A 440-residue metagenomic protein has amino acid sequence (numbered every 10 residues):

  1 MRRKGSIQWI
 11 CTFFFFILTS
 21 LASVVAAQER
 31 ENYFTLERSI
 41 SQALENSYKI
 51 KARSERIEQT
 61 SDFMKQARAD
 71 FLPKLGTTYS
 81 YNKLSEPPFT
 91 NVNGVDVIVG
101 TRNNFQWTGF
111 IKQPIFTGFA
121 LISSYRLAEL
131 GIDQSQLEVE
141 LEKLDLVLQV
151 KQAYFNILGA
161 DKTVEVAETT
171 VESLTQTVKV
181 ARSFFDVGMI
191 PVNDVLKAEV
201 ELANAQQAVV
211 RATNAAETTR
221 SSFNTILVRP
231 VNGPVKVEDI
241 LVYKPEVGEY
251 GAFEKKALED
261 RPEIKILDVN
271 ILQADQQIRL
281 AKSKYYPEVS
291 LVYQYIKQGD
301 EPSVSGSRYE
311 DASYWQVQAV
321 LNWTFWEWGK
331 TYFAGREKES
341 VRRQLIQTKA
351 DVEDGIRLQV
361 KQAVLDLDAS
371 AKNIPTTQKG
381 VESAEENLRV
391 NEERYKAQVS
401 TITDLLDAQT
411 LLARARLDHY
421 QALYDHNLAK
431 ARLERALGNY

Functional and structural regions predicted by a protein language model:
R2-R3, Q8, F34, D145-L258 (+2 more regions): Periplasmic alpha-helical coiled-coil/stalk elements that build and connect Gram-negative outer-membrane
C11-L21: Bacterial N-terminal signal peptides
A26-S80, E86, V231, V237-L272 (+4 more regions): Bacterial Sec-pathway N-terminal export signals of envelope proteins
Q28-N32, T78-Q113, V237-V247, R279 (+2 more regions): Small/polar, glycine/serine/threonine/aspartate-rich low-complexity segments that form flexible
K49, K74-G76, A120, S290 (+1 more regions): Membrane-spanning beta-strand positions in outer-membrane beta-barrel proteins
A52-D70, Q113, A120-F155, G159-T169 (+9 more regions): Extended amphipathic coiled-coil alpha-helical segments
F185-M189, Y395-V399, A436: A short glycine-centered flexible hinge/capping loop motif at secondary-structure junctions
P191-N193, V399-Q421: Short terminal targeting/anchoring segments
